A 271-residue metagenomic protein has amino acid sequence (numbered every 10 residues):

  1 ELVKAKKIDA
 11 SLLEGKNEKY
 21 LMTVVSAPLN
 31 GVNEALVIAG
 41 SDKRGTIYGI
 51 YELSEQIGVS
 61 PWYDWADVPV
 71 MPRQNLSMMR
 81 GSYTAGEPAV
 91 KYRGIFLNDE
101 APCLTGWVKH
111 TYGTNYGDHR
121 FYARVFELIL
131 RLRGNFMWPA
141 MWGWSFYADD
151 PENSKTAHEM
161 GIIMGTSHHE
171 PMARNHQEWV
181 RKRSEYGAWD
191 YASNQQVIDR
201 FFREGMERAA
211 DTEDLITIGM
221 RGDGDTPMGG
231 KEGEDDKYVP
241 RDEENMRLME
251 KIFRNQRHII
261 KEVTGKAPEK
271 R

Functional and structural regions predicted by a protein language model:
E1-E87: Contiguous, structured surface segment used for ligand recognition
E34-S54, Y122-Y147, S154-A157: Amphipathic alpha-helical packing elements
A35-G40, G81, T111-Y116, M141 (+1 more regions): Second-shell loop/turn segments in exported
R44-T46, P102-T105, F136-P139, G143-D150 (+2 more regions): Flexible loop/turn segments at secondary-structure boundaries
S60-N115, R120-A140: An acidic-aromatic substrate-binding cleft motif
P69-M79, W142, A148-E159, R183-R271: Gly/Pro-rich turn-and-neighbor structural signature
R93-L97, L130, F136-P139, M164-S167 (+2 more regions): Hydrophobic faces of well-ordered beta-strands that scaffold small-molecule active sites in alpha/beta enzyme cores
L97, G113, A123, E127 (+3 more regions): Trp/Phe/Arg-rich N-terminal binding region typifying the photolyase-homology
